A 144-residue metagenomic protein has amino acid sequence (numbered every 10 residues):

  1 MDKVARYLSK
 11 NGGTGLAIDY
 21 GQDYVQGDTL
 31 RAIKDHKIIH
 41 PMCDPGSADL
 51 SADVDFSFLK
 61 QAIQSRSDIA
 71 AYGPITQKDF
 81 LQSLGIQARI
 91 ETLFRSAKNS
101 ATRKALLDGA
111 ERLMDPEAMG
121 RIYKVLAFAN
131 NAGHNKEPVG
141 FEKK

Functional and structural regions predicted by a protein language model:
M1-K144: Long, Lys/Arg- and hydrophobic-enriched amphipathic alpha-helices
